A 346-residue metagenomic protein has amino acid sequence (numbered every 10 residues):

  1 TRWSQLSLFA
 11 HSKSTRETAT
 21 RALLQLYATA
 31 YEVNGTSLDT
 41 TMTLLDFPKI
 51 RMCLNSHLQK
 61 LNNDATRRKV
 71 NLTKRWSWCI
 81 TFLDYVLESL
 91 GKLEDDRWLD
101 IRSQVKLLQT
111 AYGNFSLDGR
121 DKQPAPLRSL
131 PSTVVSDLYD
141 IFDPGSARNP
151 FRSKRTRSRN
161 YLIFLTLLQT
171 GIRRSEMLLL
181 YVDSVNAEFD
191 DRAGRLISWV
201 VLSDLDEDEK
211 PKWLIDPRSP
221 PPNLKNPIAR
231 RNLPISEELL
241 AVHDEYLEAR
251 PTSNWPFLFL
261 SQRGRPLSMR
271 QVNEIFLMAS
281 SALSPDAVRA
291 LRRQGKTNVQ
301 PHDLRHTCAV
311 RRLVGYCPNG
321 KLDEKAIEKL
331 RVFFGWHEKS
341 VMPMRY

Functional and structural regions predicted by a protein language model:
L8-R97, F276: Non-catalytic DNA-binding core/recognition domains of DNA-processing enzymes
A19, I163, G171, S175-L180 (+1 more regions): Alpha-helix N-cap/helix-start motif at helix boundaries, enriched for small hydrophobics
K92-P144: Flexible interdomain linker/hinge and immediately adjacent N-terminus of the catalytic tyrosine-recombinase domain
D140-R174: Basic, Lys/Arg- and aromatic-enriched nucleic-acid-binding interface segment
N149-P150, N273-V332, W336: Short, basic (Lys/Arg/His-rich) helix/loop patches that form interaction surfaces in the mid-to-C-terminal regions
L180-V242: Conserved tyrosine-mediated DNA breakage-rejoining catalytic core shared by Y-recombinases
I228-K296, V314: Active-site/catalytic core of tyrosine-dependent DNA strand-transfer enzymes
F334-Y346: Catalytic-site neighborhood detector that most strongly recognizes the C-terminal catalytic loop/helix of tyrosine
